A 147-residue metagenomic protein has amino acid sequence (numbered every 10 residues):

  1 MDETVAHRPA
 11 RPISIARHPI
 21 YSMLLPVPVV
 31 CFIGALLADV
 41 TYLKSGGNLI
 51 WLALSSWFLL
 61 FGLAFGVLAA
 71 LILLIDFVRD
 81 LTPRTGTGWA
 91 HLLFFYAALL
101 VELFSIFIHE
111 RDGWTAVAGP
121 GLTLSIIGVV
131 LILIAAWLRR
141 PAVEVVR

Functional and structural regions predicted by a protein language model:
M1-V29: Cytosolic juxtamembrane helix and N-cap/initiation of the first transmembrane helix
P9-I13, T41-L54, L81-P83, D112-V117: Membrane-interface interhelical loops and short amphipathic "cap" helices that link adjacent transmembrane segments
R17-P26, L43-F65, T87-H91, G121: Transmembrane alpha-helix entry/boundary detector in multi-pass membrane proteins
V30-L37, S56-F77, L93-L103: Core segments of alpha-helical transmembrane spans in multipass integral membrane proteins
G47, A69-G86: Membrane-helix boundary/interface segments in integral membrane proteins
H91-L93, V117-G128: Individual transmembrane alpha-helices with interfacial aromatic-anchor signatures
L103-G121: Membrane-helix boundary connector in multi-pass membrane proteins
V130-R147: Membrane-water interface at the C-terminal end of transmembrane alpha helices
